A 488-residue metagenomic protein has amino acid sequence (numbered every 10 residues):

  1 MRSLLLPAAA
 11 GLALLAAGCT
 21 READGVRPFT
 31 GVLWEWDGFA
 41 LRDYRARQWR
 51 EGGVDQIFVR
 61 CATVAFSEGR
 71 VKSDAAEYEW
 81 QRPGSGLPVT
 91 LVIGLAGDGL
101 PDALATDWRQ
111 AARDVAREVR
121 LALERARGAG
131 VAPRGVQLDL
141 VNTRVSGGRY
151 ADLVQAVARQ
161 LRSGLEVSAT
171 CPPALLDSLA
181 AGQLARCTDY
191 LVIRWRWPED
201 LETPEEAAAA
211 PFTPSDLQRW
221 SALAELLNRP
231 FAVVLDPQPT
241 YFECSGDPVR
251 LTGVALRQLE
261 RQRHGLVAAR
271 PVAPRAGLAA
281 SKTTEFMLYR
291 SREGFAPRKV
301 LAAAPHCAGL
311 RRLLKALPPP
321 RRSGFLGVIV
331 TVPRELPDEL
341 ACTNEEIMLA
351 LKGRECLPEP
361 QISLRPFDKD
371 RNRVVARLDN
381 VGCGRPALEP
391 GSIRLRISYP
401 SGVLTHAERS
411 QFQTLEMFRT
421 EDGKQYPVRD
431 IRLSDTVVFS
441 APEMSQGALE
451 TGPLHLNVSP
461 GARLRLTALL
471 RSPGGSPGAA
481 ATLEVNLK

Functional and structural regions predicted by a protein language model:
A16-G18: C-terminal motif of bacterial Sec signal peptides marking the signal peptidase cleavage site
T20-E22: Bacterial signal peptide processing site
D24-W36, T63-I193, W197-P198, E206: Chitinase-like catalytic core of GlcNAc-active glycosidases
L41-S67, A122-P133, P320-G324: Catalytic domains of carbohydrate-active enzymes, especially glycoside hydrolases
G147-L266: Substrate-binding surface in catalytic domains of secreted glycosidases
V234-R354: Substrate-binding cleft of secreted/luminal carbohydrate-active enzymes
V374-A387, I397-Y399: Asparagine-centered strand-capping/turn motif at beta-strand->loop junctions
P427-S476: Low-complexity, intrinsically disordered segments enriched in Ser/Thr together with acidic residues
